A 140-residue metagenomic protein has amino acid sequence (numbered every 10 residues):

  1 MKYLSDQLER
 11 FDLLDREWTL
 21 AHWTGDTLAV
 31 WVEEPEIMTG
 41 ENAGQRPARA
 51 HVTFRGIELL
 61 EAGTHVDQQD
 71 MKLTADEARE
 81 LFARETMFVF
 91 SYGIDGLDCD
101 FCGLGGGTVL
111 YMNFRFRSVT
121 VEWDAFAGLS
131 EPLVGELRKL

Functional and structural regions predicted by a protein language model:
M1-L140: Surface-exposed, interaction-prone regions used to assemble/regulate multi-protein complexes
